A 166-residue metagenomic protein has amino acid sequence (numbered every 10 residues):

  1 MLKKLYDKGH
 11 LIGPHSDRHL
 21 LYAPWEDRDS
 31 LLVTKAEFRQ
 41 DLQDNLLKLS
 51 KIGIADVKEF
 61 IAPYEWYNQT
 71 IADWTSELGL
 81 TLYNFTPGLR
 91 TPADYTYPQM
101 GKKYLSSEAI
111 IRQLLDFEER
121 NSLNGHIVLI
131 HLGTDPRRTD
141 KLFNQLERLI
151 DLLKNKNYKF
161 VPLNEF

Functional and structural regions predicted by a protein language model:
M1-K102, S122-T134: Metal-dependent polysaccharide deacetylase catalytic core of the NodB/CE4 family, i.e., the active-site-bearing domain
D7, A36-E37, A109-R112, K141 (+2 more regions): Polar/charged alpha-helical tracts
D17, S106, F160-P162: Short, solvent-exposed coil/turn linker segments
L32-Q40, Y104-E108, T139-F143, E147: Non-membrane alpha-helical structural segments and their capping/turn regions in soluble enzymes
D44, K48-K51, Q113-F117, L152: A generic secondary-structure signal
S106-N121: A short, acidic, amphipathic alpha-helical segment used as a generic capping/interface helix at domain edges
P136-F166: C-terminal domain-boundary segment and adjacent tail
